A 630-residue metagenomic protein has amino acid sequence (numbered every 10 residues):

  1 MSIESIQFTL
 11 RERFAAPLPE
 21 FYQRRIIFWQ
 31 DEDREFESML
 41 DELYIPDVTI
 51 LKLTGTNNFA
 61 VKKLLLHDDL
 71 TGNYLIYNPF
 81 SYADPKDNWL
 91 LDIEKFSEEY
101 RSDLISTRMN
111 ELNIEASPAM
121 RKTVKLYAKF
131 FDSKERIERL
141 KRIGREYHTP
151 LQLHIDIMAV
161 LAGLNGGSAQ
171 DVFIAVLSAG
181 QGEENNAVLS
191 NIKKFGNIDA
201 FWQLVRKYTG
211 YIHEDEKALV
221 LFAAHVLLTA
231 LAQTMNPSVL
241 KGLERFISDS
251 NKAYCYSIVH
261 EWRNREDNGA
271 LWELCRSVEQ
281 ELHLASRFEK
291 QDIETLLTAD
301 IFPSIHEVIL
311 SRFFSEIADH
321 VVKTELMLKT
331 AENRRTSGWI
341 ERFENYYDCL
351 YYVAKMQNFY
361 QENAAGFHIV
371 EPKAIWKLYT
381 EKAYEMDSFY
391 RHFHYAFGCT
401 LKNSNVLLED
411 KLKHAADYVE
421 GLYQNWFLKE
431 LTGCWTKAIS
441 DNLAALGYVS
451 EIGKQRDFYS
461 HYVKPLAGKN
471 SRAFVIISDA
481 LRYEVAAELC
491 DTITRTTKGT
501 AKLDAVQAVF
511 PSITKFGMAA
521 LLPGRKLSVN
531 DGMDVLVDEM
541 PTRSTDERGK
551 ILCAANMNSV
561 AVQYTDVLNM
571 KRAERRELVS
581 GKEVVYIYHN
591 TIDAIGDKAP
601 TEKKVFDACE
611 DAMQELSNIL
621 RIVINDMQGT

Functional and structural regions predicted by a protein language model:
M1-R472, R482-G629: …; additionally, a secondary subgroup of soluble metalloenzymes is captured
V475: Hydrophobic "anchor" residues on beta-strands that sit immediately upstream of conserved functional sites
D479: Ligand-binding pocket scaffold of soluble enzyme catalytic domains
